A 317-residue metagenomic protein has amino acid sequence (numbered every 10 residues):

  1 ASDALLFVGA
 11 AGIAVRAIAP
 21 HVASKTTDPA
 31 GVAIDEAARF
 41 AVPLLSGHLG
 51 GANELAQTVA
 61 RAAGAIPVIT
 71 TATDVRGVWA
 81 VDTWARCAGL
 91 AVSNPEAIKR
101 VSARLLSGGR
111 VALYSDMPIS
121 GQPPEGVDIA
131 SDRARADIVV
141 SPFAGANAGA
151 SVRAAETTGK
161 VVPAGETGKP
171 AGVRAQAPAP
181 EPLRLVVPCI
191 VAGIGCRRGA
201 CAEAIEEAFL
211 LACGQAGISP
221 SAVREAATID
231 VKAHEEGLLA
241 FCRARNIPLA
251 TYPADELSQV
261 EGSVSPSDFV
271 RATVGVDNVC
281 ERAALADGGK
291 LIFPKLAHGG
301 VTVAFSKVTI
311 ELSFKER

Functional and structural regions predicted by a protein language model:
A1: N-terminal glycine-/serine-/threonine-rich phosphate-binding loop
A4, V8-N53, T58, A62 (+5 more regions): Conserved mixed alpha/beta catalytic, RNA-binding, or beta-rich assembly cores of soluble enzyme, regulatory
G51-A60, G89-N94, S267-E281: A polyampholytic, Gly/Pro-enriched intrinsically disordered region
A136-G145, R184-L185, E281-R317: C-terminal edge-of-domain segments
A154-A155, A164: Low-complexity intrinsically disordered segments
L210, S221-R282, G288-L291, A297-V301 (+1 more regions): C-terminal non-catalytic interaction/assembly regions of soluble proteins
